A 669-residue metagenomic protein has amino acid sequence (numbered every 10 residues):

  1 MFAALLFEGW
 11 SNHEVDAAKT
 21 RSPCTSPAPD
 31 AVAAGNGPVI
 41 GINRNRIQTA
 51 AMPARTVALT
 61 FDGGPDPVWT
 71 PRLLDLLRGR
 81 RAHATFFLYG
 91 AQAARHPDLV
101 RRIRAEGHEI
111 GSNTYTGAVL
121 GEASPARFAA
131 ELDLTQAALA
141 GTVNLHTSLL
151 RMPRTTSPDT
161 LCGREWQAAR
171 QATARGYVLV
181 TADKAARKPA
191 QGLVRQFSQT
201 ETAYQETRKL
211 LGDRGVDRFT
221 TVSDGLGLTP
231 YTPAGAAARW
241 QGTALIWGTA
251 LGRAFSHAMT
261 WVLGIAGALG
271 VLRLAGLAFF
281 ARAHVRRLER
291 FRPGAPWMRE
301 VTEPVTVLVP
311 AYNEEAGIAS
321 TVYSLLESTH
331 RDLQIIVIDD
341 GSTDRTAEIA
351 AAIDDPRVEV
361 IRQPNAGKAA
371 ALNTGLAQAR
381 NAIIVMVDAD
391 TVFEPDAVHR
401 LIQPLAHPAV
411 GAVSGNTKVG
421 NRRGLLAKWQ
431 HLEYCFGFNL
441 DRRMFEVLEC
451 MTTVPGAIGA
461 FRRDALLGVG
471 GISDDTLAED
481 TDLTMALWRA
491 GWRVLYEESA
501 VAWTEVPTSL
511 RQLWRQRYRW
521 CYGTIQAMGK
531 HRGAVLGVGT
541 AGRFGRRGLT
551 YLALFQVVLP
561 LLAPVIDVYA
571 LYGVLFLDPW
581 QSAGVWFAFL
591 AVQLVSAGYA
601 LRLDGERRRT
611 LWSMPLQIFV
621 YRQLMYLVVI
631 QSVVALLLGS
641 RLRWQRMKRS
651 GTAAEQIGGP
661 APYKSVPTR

Functional and structural regions predicted by a protein language model:
M1-L59, D66-G79, R208, G215-I246 (+1 more regions): N-terminal pre-catalytic segment of deacetylase/amide-hydrolase enzymes
K19-T20, V39-M52, A278-D332: N-terminal signal-anchor transmembrane helix
P23-G141, L145-H146: Active-site beta->alpha N-cap acidic-glycine motif
G117-L226: Catalytic domains of cell-wall/extracellular-matrix polysaccharide-remodeling enzymes, centered on de-N-acetylation
A268, A278-R299, Y551-L638: Membrane-embedded multi-pass helical conduit in multi-pass membrane proteins, especially envelope-biosynthetic
E303-T306, Q334, L467, D482: Cell-envelope/extracellular polymer assembly enzymes that use nucleotide-activated donors
S324, R331, D339-A347, A366: A conserved acidic beta->alpha catalytic loop
P364-N365, A369-A377, N381-A382, V387 (+5 more regions): Long helical/loop segments within the catalytic core of UDP-sugar-dependent glycosyltransferases, especially the large
